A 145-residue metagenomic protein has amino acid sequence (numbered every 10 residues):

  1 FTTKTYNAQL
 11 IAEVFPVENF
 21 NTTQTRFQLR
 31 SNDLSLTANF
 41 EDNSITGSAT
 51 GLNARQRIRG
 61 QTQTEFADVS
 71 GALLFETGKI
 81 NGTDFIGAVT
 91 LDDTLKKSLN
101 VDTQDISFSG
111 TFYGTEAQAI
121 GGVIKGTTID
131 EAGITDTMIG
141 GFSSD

Functional and structural regions predicted by a protein language model:
F1-D145: Mature soluble binding/inhibitory domains
